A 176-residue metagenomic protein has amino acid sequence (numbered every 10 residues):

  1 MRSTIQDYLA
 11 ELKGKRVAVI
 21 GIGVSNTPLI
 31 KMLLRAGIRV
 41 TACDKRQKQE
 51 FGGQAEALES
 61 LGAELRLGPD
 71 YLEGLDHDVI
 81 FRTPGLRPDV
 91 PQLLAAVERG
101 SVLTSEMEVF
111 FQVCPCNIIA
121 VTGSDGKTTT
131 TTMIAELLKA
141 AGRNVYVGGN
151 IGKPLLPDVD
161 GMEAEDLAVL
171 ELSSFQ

Functional and structural regions predicted by a protein language model:
M1-S105: N-terminal leader/targeting and accessory segments in enzymes
E73-L75, P84-Q176: Phosphate-binding loop of NTP-binding sites
